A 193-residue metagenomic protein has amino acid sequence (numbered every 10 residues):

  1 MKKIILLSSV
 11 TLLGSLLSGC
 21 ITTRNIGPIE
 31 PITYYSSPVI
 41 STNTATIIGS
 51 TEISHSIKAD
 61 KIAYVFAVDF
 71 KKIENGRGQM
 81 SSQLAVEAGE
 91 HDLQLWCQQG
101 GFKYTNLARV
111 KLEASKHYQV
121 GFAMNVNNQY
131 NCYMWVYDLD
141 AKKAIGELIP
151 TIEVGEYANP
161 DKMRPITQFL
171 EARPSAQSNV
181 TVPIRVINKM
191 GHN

Functional and structural regions predicted by a protein language model:
M1-I4: Positively charged n-region of N-terminal signal peptides that target proteins for export
L6-V10: Sec-dependent N-terminal signal peptides
C20-N193: Short loop/turn and low-complexity linker motifs enriched in small/turn-promoting residues
